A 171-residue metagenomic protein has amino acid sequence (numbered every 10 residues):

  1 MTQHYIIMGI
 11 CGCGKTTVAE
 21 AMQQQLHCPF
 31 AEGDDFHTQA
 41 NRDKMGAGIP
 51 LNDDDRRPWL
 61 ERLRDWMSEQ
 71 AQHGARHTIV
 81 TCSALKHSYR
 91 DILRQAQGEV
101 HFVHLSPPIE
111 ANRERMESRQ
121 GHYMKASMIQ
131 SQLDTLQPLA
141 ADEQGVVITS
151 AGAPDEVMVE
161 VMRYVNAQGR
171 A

Functional and structural regions predicted by a protein language model:
H4: Walker A (P-loop) ATP-phosphate-binding motif of ABC ATPase nucleotide-binding domains
I7: Hydrophobic anchor at the beta1->P-loop junction of P-loop NTPases
C11: The conserved Walker
K15: Conserved lysine of the Walker
E20-R62: Conserved substrate/cofactor phosphate-moiety recognition/catalytic segment in nucleotide-dependent phosphotransferases
D54-Q97, L105: Glycine-rich phosphate-binding loop used to anchor ATP phosphates in small-molecule kinases, encompassing both
A96-R115: Conserved phosphate-donor/acceptor-positioning beta-strand/loop module used by diverse small-molecule
S118-E160: Small-molecule kinase domains that catalyze NTP-dependent phosphoryl transfer to phosphate-bearing small molecules
